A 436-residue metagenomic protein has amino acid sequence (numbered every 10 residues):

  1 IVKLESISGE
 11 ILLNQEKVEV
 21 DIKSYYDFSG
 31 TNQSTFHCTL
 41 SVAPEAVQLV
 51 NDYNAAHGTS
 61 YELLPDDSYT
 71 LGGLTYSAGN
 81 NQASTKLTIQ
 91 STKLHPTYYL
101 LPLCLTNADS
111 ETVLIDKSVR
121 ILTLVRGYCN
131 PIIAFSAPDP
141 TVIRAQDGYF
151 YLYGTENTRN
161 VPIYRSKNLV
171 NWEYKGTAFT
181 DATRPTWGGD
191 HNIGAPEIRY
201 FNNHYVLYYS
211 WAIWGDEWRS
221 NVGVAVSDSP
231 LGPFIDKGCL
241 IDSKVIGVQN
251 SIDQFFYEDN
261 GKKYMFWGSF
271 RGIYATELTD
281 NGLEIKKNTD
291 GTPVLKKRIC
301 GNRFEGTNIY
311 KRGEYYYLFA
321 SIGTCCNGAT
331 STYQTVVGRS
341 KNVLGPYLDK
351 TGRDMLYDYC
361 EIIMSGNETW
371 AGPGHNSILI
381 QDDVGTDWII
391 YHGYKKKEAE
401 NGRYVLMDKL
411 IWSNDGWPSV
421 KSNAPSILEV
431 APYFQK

Functional and structural regions predicted by a protein language model:
I1-Y69, G73-S84, K93-C129: Acidic/polar, low-complexity intrinsically disordered N-terminal segments immediately downstream of a Sec signal
N14, V125-K436: Carbohydrate-active catalytic/glycan-binding domains of CAZyme proteins, especially the secreted or lumenal ectodomains
Y26-G30, S91-K93, G154-E156, W267-S269: Non-cytosolic beta-sheet module surface loops
Q82-T88, N376-S377: Exposed aromatic-hydrophobic patches
I89-Q90, N308: A generic secondary-structure signal
